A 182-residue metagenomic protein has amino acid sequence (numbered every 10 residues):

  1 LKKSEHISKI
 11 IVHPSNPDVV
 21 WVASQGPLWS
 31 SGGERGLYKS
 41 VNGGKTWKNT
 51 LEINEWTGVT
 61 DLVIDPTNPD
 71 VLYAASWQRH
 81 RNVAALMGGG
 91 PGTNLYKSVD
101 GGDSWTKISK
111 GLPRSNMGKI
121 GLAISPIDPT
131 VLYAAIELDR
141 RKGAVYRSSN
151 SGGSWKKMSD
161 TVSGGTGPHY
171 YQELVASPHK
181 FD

Functional and structural regions predicted by a protein language model:
L1-D182: Beta-propeller blade termini and top-face loops
